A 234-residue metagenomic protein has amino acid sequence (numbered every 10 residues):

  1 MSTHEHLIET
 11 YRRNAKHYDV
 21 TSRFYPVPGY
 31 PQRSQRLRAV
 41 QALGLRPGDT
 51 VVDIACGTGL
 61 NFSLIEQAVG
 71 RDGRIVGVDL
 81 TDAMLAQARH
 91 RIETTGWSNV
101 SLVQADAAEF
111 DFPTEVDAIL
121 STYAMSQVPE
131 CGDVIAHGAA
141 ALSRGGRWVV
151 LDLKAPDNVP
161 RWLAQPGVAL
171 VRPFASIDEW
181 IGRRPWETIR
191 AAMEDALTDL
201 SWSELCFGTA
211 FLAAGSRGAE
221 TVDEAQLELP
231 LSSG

Functional and structural regions predicted by a protein language model:
M1-G44, L60-L64, Q87, G167-R172: Conserved class I S-adenosyl-L-methionine
E5-H6, P28, L151-L205: C-terminal alpha-helical "lid/dimerization" subdomain adjacent to the S-adenosyl-L-methionine
V52-E109: Class I SAM-dependent methyltransferase SAM/SAH-binding core
G70, V128-P129, L142-S143: Helix-to-beta-strand junctions that scaffold the AdoMet/dcAdoMet cofactor pocket in Class I SAM-dependent enzymes
A108-I119: A short acidic, Gly/Pro-enriched loop at the edge of an enzyme's catalytic core that lines a small-molecule cofactor
A118-E130: A short SAM/SAH-binding and catalytic strip from SAM-dependent methyltransferases
G132-R144: A short glycine-rich, Lys/Arg-flanked "PGG" loop and its adjoining helix->strand segment in the class I
A192-S233: Core SAM-dependent methyltransferase catalytic element
